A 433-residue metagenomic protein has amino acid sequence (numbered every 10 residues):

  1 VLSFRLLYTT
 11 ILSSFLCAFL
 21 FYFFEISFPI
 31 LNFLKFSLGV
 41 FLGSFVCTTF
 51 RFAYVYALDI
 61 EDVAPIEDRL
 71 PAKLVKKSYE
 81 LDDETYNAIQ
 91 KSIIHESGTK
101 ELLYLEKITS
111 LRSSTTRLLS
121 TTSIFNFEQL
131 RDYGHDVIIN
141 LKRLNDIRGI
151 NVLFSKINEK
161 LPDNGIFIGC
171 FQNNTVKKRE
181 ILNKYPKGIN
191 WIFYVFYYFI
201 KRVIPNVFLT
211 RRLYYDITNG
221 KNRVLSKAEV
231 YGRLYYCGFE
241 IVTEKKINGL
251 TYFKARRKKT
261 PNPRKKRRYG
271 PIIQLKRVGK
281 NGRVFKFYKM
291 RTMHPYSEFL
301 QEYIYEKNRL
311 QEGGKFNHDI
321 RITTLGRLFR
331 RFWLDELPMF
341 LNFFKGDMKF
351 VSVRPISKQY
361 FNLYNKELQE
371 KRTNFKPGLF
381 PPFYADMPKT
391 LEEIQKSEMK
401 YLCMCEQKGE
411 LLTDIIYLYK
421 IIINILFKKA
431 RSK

Functional and structural regions predicted by a protein language model:
L2-I66: Aromatic-rich membrane-interfacial microdomains
S114, F127-I138: A short acidic, Gly/Pro-enriched loop at the edge of an enzyme's catalytic core that lines a small-molecule cofactor
G134-F154, N173: A short SAM/SAH-binding and catalytic strip from SAM-dependent methyltransferases
N151-I166: A short glycine-rich, Lys/Arg-flanked "PGG" loop and its adjoining helix->strand segment in the class I
D163-V176: Conserved beta-strand signature within the Rossmann-like core of class I S-adenosyl-L-methionine
E180-Y231: C-terminal alpha-helical "lid/dimerization" subdomain adjacent to the S-adenosyl-L-methionine
Y231-R267: Core SAM-dependent methyltransferase catalytic element
K259-K433: Conserved small/aromatic sequence motifs within transmembrane helices
